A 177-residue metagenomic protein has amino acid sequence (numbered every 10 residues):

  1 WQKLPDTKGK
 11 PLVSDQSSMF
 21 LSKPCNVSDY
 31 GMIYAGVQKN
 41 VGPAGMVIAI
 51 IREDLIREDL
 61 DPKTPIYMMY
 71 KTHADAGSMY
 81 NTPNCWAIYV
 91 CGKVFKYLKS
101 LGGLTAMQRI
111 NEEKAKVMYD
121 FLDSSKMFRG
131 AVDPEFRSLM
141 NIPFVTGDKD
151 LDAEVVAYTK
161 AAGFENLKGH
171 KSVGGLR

Functional and structural regions predicted by a protein language model:
W1-S28: Catalytic PLP-binding core of fold-type I/II PLP enzymes
K3-D6, V27-D29, A49-I51, A157-A162: Short, solvent-exposed amphipathic alpha-helical segments in soluble enzyme and RNA/protein-processing domains
T7-K10, S28-Y30, A44-M46, V173: Short coil/turn connectors at secondary-structure junctions
L12-Q16, Y34-G36, L167-G169: General beta-strand structural signal in soluble alpha/beta enzymes
M32, V37-Y119, D133: Active-site C-terminal subdomain of aminotransferase-like
L122-R129, K160-E165: Short amphipathic beta-strand starts and helix->beta connectors
F128-T159: Conserved PLP-binding catalytic core of the aspartate aminotransferase-like
I142-D148, F164-R177: Conserved PLP-binding active-site segment of the aspartate aminotransferase-like
